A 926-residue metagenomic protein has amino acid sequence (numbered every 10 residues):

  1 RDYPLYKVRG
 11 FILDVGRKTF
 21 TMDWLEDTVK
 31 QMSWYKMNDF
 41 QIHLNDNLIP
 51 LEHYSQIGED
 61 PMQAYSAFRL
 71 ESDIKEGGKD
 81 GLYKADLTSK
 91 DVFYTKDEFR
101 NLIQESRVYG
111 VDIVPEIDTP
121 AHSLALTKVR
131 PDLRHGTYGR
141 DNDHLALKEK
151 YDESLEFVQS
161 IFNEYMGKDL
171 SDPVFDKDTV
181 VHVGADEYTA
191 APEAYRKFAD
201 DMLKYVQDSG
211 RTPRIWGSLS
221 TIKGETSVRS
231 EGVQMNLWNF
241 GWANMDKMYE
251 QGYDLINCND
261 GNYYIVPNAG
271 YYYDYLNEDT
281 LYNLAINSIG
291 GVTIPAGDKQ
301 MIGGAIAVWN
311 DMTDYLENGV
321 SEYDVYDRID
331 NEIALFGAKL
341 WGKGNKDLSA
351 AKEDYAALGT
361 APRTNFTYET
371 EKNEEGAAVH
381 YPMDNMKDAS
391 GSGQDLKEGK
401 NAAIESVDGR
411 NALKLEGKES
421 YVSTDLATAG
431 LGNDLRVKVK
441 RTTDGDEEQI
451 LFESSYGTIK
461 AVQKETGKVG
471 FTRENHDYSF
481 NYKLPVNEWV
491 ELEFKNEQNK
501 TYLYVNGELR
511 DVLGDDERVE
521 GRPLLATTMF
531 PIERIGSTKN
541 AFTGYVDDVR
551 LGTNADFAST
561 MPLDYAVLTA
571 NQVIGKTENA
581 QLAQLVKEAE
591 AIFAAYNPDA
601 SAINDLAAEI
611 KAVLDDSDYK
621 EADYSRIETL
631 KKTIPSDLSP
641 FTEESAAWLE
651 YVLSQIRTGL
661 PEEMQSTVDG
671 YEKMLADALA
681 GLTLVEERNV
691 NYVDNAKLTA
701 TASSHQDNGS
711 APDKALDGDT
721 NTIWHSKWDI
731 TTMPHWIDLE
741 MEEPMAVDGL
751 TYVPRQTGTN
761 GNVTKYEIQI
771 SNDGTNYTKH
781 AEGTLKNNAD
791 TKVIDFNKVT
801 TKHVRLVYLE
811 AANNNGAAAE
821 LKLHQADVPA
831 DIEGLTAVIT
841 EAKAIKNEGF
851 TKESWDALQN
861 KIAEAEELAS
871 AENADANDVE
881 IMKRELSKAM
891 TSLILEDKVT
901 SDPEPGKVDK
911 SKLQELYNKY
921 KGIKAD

Functional and structural regions predicted by a protein language model:
R1-D143, E153, Q159-S171, F175-K177: Feature activates predominantly on carbohydrate-active enzymes
R1-Y35, H476-Y482, L509-Y565, A570 (+7 more regions): Mature N-terminal, pre-catalytic/accessory segment of carbohydrate-active enzymes
P131, G136-V233, W238-M245: Active-site neighborhood of glycoside hydrolase catalytic domains
E225-V233, N239-P382: Flexible, acidic glycine-rich loops studded with aromatic residues
K372-Q394, K400, E405-A558: Extracellular glycan-associated modules
K387-S392, E687-D719: Predominantly extracellular/luminal regions of secreted and cell-surface proteins, especially disulfide-bonded
S559-N695, D827-D926: Beta-rich interaction/scaffold domains
S704, S710-D713, D717-K779, L785-V828: Aromatic, loop-rich ligand-recognition surfaces of beta-strand-rich domains
